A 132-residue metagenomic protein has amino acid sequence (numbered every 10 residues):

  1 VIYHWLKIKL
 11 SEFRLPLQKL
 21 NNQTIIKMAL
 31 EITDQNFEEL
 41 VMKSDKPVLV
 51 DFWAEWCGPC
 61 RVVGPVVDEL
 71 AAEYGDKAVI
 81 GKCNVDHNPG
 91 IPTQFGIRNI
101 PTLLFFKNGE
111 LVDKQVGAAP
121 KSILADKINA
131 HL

Functional and structural regions predicted by a protein language model:
L30-V48, P89: A short beta-strand-turn-helix
D45-K46, F52-W56, N99: Short pre-active-site segment immediately N-terminal to redox-active cysteine/selenocysteine motifs in thiol-based
D45-P47, G64-C83: Conserved helix-turn-beta segment immediately C-terminal to the redox Cys motif in thioredoxin-like folds
F52-V66: Conserved redox-active cysteine motifs that mediate thiol-disulfide chemistry, especially di-cysteine Cys-X(1-2)-Cys
V85-T93: Structural microenvironment flanking redox-active thiols in thiol-disulfide oxidoreductases
F105-L132: Non-catalytic, surface beta->alpha helical segment in thiol-disulfide oxidoreductase systems
